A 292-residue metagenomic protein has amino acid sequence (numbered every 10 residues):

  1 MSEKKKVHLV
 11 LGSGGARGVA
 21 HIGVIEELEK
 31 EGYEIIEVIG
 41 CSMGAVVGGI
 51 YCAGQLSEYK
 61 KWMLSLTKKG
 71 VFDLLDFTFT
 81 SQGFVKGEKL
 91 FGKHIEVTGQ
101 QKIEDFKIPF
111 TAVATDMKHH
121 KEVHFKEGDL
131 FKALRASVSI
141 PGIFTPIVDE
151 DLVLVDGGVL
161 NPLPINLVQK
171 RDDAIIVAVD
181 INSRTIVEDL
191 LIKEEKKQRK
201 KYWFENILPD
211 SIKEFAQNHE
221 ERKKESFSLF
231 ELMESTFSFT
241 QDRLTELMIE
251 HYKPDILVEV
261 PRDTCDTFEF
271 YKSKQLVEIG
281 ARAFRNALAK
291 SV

Functional and structural regions predicted by a protein language model:
M1-C41, G49-V292: Patatin-like phospholipase
